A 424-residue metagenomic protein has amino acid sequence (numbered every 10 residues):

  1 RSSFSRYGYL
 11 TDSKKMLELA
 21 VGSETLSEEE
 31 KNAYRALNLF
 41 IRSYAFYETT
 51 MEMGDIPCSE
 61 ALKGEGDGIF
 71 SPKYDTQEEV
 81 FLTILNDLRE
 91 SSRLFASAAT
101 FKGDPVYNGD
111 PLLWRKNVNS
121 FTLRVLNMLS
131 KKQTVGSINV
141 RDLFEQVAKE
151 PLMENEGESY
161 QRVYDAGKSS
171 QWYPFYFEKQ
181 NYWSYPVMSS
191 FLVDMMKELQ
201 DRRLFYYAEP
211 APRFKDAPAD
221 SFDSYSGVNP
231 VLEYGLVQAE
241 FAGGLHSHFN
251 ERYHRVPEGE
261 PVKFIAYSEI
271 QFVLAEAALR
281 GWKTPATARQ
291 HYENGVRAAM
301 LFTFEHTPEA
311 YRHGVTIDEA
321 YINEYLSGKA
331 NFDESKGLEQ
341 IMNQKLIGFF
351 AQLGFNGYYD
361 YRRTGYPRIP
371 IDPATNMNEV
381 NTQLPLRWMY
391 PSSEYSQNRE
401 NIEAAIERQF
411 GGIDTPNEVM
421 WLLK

Functional and structural regions predicted by a protein language model:
R1-I41, A45-T307, E334-K336: Structured, solvent-exposed acidic/aromatic patches
A299-K424: C-terminal functional modules
